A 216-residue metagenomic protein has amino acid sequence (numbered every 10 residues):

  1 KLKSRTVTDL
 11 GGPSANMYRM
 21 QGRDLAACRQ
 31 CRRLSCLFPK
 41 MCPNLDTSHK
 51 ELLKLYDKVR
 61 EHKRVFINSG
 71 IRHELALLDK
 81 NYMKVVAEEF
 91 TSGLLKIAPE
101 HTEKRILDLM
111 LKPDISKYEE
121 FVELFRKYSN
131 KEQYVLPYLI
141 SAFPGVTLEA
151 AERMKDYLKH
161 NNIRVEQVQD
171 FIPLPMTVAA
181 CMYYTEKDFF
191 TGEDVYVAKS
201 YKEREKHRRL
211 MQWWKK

Functional and structural regions predicted by a protein language model:
K1-L2, F190: Conserved S-adenosyl-L-methionine
L2-L136, I140-P144: Conserved SAM/AdoMet-binding glycine-rich loop
R23-C28, M83-V85, P113-I115, R153-K155 (+2 more regions): Generic alpha-helical propensity signal that fires on short helical segments and nearby coil/disordered stretches
N81-Y82, F143-H160: Catalytic cores of alpha/beta
E149, K159, R164-E166, D170-K216: C-terminal accessory regions of radical SAM enzymes
